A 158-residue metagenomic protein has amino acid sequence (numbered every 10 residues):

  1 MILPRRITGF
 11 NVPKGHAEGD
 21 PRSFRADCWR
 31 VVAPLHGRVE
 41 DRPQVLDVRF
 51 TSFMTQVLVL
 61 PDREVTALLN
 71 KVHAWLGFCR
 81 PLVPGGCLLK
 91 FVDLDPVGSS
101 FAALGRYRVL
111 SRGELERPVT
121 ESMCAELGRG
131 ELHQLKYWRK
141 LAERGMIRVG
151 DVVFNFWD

Functional and structural regions predicted by a protein language model:
M1-P118: Extended, charge-biased low-complexity segments that typically form long amphipathic alpha-helices/coiled-coils
L110-D158: Acidic, proline/glycine-rich low-complexity IDRs
